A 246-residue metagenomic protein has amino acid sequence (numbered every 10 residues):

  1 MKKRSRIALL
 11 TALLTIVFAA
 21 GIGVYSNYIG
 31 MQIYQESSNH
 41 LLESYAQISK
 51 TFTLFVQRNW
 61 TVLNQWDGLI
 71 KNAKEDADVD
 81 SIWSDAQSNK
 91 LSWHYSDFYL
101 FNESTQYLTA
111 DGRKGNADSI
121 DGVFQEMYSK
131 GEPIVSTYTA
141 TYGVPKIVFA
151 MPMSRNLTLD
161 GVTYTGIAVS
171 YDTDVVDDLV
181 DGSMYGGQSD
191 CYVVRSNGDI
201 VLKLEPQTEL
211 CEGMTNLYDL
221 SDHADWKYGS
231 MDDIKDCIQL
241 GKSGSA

Functional and structural regions predicted by a protein language model:
K3-L10, L14-A77: Juxtamembrane extracytoplasmic/periplasmic/luminal helical "stalk" adjacent to the first N-terminal
R4, D78-S81, S119, V175 (+1 more regions): Soluble or luminal CAZymes and related metallo-dependent hydrolases
N39-A46, F55-P133, S183: Extracytoplasmic/periplasmic sensory segments of membrane signal-transduction proteins
G68-D80, L204, D222-S230: Alpha-helical membrane-embedding segments and immediately adjacent membrane-interface amphipathic helices
A77-H94, G166-Y218: Solvent-exposed, extracytoplasmic
F98, Y107-S183: Extracytoplasmic/periplasmic ligand-binding sensor regions of membrane-associated signaling proteins
N102, T158, R195: Short, acidic, Ser/Thr-enriched surface-loop or helix-capping motifs
A110-A140, Q207-A246: Extracytoplasmic/periplasmic sensor domains and loops in membrane signaling proteins
